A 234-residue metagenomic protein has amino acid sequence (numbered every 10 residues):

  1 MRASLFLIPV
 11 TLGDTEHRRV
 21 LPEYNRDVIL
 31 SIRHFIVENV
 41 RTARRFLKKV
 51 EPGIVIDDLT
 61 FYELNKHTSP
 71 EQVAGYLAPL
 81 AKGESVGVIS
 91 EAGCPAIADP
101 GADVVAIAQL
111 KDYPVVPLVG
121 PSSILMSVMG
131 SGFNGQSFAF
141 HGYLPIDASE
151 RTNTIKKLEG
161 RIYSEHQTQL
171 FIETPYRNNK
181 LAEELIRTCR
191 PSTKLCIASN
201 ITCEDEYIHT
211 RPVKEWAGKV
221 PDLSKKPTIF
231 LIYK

Functional and structural regions predicted by a protein language model:
M1-L64: Glycine-rich, flexible N-terminal cofactor/catalytic loop recognition
S4-F6, E84-S85, Y163-K234: A contiguous loop/helix-start segment that scaffolds small-molecule binding in enzyme catalytic cores
F6, D103-R161: Class I SAM-dependent methyltransferase SAM-binding "motif I" and its flanking Rossmann-like core
L12-D14, E91-P95, P175-Y176: Short glycine-rich anion-binding loops that position phosphate/pyrophosphate groups of nucleotides and phosphorylated
I29-F35, D112-V116, T168-Q169: Short active-site oxyanion
R41-A43, G93, S123, R177: Alpha-helix capping/helix-boundary segments
Y62-S69, L144-A148: Conserved helicase motor
N65, V73-V115: Glycine/small-residue-rich loop that forms an oxyanion/phosphate-binding "nest" at active or ligand-binding sites
